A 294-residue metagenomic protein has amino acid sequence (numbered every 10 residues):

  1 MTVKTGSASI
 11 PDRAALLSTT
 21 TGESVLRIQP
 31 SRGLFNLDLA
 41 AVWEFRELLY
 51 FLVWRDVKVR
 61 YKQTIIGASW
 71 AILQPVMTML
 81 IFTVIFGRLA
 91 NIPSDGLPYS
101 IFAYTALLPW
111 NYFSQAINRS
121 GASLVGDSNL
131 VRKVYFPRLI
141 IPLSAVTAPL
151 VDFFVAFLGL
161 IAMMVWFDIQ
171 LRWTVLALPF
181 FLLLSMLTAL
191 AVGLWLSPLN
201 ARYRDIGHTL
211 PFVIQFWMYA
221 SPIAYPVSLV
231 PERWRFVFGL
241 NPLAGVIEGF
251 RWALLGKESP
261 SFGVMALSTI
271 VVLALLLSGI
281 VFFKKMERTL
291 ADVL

Functional and structural regions predicted by a protein language model:
M1-L294: Hydrophobic transmembrane alpha-helices and immediately adjacent juxtamembrane helices of multi-pass inner-membrane
